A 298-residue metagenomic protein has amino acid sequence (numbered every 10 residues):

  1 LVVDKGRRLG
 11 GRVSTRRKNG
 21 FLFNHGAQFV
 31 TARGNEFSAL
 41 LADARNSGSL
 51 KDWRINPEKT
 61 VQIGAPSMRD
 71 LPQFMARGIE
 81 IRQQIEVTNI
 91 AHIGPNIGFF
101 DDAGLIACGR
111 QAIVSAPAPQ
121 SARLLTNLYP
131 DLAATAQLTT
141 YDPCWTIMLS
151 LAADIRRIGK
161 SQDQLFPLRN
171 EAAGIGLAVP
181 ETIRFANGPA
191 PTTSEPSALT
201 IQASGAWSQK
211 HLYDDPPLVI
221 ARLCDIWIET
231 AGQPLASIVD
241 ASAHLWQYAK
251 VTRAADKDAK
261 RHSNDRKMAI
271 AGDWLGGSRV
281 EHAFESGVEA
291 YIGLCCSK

Functional and structural regions predicted by a protein language model:
L1-N19: Glycine-rich FAD pyrophosphate-binding loop
G10, R110-Q164, Q233-A236: Central helical "cap/lid" subdomain
F29-E36, L50, R54-A76, Y213-R222: Short beta-strand to alpha-helix junction loop
Q83-G98: A conserved short coil-to-beta-strand element within the FAD-binding core of flavoproteins
D102-Q111: Core beta-strand elements of the Rossmann-like FAD/NAD(P) dinucleotide-binding domain in flavoenzyme oxidoreductases
L149-R156, S161-H211, L218, R222 (+1 more regions): Active-site substrate-recognition segment that forms the wall of the catalytic cavity or substrate channel
L199-T200, D258-Y291: Short FAD-binding loop at a beta-strand-to-alpha-helix junction that anchors the flavin cofactor in diverse
A221-R266: Flavin (FAD/FMN) cofactor-binding core of flavoprotein oxidoreductases
